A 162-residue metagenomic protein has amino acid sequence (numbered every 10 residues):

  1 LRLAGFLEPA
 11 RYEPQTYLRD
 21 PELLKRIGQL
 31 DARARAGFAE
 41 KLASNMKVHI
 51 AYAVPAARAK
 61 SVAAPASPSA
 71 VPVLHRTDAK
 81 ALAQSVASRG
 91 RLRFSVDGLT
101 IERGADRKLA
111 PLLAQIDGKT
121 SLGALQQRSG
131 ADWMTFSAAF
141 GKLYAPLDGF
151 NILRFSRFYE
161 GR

Functional and structural regions predicted by a protein language model:
R2-A64, S95-R162: Long, charge-rich, low-complexity alpha-helical segments
A56-G98: Extended alpha-helical interface modules used as scaffolds for assembling large macromolecular complexes
